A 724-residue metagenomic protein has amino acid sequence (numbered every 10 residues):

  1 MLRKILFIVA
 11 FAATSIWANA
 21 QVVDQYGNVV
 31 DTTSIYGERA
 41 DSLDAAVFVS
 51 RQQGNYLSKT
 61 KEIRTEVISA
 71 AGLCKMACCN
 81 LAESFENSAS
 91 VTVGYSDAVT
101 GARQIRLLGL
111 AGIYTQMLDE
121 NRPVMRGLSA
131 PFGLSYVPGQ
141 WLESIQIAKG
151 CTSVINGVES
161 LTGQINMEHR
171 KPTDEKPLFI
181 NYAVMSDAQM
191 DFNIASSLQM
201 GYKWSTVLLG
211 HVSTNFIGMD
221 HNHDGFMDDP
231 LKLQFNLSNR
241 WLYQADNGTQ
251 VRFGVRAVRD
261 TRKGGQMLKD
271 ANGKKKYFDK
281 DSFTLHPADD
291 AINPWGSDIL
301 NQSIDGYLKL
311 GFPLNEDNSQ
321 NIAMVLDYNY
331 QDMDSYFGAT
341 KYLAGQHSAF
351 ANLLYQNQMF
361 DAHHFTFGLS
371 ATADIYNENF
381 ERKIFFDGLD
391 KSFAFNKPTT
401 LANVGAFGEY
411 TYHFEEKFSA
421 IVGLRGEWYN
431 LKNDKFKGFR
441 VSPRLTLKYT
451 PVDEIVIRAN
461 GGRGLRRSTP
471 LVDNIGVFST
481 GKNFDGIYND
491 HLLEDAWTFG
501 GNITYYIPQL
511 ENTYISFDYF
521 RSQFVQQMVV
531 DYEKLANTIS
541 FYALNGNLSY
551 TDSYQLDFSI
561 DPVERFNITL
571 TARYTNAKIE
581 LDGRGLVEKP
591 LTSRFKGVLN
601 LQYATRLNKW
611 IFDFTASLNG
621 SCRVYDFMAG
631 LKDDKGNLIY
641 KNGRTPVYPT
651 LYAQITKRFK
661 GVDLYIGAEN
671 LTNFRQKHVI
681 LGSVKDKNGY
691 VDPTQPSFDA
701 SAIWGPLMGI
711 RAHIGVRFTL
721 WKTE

Functional and structural regions predicted by a protein language model:
Y26-V29, S34, A40-M76, Q104: N-terminal periplasmic "start-of-domain" segments of outer-membrane beta-barrel proteins
A82-P123: Extracytoplasmic beta-strand/coil segments of soluble accessory domains associated with Gram-negative outer-membrane
R122-K149, L237: Short acidic/polar hinge/loop motifs at secondary-structure boundaries that mediate gating or recognition
Y136-P177: A beta-strand signature from Gram-negative outer-membrane beta-barrel systems, especially the internal plug domain
N215-N236, Q244-I322, Y328-Q346, F478-T480: Flexible loop and strand-edge segments within Gram-negative outer membrane beta-barrel domains
A323-D327, Q331-S335, T450, R458 (+2 more regions): Membrane-embedded beta-barrel scaffold of Gram-negative outer-membrane proteins
S516, F520-Q523, Y542-A629, R717-E724: Gram-negative outer-membrane beta-barrel transporters
L618-K632, K657-E724: C-terminal beta-signal and adjacent terminal beta-strands/loops of Gram-negative outer-membrane beta-barrel proteins
